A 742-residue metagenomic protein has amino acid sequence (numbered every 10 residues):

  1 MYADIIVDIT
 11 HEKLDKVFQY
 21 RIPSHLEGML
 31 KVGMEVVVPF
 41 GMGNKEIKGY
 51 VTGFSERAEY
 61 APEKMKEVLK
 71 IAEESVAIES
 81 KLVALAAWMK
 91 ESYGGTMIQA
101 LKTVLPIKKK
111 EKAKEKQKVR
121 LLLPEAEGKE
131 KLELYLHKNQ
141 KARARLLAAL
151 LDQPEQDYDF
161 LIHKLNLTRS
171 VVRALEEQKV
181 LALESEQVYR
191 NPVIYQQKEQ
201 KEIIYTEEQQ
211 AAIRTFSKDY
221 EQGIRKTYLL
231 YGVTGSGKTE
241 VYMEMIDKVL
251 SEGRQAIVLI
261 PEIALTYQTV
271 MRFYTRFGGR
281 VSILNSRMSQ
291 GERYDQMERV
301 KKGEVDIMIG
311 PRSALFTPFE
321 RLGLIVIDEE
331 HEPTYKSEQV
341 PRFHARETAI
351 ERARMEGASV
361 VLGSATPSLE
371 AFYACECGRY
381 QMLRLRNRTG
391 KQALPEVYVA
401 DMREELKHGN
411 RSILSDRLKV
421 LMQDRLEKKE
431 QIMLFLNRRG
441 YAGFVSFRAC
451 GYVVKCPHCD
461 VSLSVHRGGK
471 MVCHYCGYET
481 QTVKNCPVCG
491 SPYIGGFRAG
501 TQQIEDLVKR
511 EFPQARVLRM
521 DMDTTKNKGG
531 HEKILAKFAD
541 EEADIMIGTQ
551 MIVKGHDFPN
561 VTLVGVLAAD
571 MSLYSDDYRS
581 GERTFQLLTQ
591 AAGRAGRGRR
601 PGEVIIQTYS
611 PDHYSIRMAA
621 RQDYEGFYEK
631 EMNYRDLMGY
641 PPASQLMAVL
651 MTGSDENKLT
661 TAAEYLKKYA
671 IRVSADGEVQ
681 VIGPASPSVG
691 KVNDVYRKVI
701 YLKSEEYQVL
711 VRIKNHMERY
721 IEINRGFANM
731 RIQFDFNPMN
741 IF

Functional and structural regions predicted by a protein language model:
M1-P311, L315-S364, E376-Q392, V673-D676 (+2 more regions): Accessory, non-ATPase domains that flank or precede helicase/AAA+ motor cores in DNA-metabolism machines
Y2, D15, N44, K429 (+4 more regions): A general secondary-structure signal for short beta-strands and their flanking turns/coil in non-transmembrane regions
Y2, K31-V32, K658-I671: A short, contiguous, amphipathic alpha-helix enriched in charged residues
G53-S55, L105, S185-Q187, L436-R438 (+4 more regions): A general secondary-structure junction signal
E59-A72, P687, V692-E705: Solvent-exposed, membrane-proximal periplasmic/extracellular interface segments of envelope transport and secretion
Q200-T206, Q210, R214, I224-T660 (+4 more regions): Inter-lobe coupling/hinge segments of SF2-like helicase ATPases
K668, R672-V692, Y696, I732-F736: A carboxyl-terminal module marker
